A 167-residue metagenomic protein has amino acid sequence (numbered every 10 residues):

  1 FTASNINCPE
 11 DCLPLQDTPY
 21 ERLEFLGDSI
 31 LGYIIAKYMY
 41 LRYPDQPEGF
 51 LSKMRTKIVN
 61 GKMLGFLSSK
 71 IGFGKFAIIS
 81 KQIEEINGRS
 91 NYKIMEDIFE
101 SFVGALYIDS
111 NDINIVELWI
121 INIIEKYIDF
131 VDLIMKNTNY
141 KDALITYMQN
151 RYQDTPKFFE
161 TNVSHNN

Functional and structural regions predicted by a protein language model:
F1-N167: Double-stranded RNA-binding/processing signature
